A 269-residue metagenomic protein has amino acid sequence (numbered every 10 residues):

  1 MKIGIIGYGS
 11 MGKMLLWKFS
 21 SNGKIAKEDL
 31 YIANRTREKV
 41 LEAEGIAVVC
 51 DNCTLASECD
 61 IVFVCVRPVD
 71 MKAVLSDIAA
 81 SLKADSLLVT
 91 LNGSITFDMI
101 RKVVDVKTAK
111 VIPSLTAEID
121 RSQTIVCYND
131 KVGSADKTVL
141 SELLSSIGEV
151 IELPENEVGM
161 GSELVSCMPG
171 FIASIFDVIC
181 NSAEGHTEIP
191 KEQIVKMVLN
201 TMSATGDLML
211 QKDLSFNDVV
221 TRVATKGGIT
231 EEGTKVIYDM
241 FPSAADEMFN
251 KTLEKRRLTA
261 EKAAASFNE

Functional and structural regions predicted by a protein language model:
M1-S57, G185-H186: NAD(P)+-binding Rossmann beta1-loop-alpha1 motif at the extreme N-terminus of oxidoreductases
A26-K27, L82-S86, V106: A short helix->loop->beta-strand "cap" motif at the edges of active sites that frequently abuts
C53-S81, L87: Rossmann-like NAD(P)-binding element
L82-T96: ADP-ribose/adenylate-binding Rossmann-like module
L87-T90, I100-L115: Rossmann-fold dehydrogenase core element
M99, V103-K107, Q123-G161, F171-Q211 (+1 more regions): Internal alpha-helical scaffold of NAD(P)-dependent oxidoreductase catalytic cores
L199-E269: NAD(P)-dependent Rossmann-like dehydrogenase/reductase catalytic/cofactor-binding core
